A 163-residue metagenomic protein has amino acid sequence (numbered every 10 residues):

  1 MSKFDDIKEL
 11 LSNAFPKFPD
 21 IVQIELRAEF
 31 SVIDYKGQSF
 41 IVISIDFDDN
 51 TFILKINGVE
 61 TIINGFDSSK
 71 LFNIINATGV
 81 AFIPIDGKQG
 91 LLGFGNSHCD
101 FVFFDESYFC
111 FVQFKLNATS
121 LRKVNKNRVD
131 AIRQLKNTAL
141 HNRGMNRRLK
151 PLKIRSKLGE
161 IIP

Functional and structural regions predicted by a protein language model:
M1-A77: Charge-rich, low-complexity N-terminal segments
L11, F82, R148-L149: Generic hydrophobic, helix-prone segments enriched in Leu/Val/Ile
S69-L71, G79-F82, K126-R133: A generic short-segment signal for beta-strand/edge and adjacent turn/coil regions
F72-E106: Active-site metal-binding core of divalent-cation-utilizing nuclease and nuclease-like domains
K88, L121-N125: Surface-exposed cleft-lining segments at the edges of enzyme active sites
F101-F103, Y108-T119: Conserved catalytic cores of phosphodiester-cleaving nucleases, focusing on short active-site segments
V124-P163: Catalytic cores of nucleic-acid endonucleases
